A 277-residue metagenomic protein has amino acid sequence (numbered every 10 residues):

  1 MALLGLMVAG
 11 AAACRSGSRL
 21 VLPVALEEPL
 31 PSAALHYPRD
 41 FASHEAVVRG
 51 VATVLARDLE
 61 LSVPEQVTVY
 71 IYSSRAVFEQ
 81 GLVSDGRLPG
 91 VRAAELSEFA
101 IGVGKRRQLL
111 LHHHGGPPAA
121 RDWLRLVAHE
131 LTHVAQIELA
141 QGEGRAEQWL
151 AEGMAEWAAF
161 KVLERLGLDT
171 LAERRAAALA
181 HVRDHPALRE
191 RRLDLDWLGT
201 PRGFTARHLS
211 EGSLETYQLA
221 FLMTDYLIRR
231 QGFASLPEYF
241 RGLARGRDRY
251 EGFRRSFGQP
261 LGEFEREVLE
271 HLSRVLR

Functional and structural regions predicted by a protein language model:
A2-G10: Bacterial N-terminal signal peptides
L3, P117-R121, S213, A220: Generic hydrophobic alpha-helical membrane-segment signal
M7, K105-R107, K161, R202: Context-gated lysine
L20-E147, D248-R249: Juxtacatalytic substrate-recognition/specificity segment
G142-R277: Acidic/His/Gly-enriched intrinsically disordered linker/tail segments that often contain short helix/coil "MoRF-like"
